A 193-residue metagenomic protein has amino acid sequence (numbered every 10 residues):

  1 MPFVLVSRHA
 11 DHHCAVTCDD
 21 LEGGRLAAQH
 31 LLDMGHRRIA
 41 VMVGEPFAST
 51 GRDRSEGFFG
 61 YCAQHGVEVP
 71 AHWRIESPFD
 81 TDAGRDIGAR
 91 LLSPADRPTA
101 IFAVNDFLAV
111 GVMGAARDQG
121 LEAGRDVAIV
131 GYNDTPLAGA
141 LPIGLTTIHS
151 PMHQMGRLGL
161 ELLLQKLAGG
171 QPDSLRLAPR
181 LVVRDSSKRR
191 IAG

Functional and structural regions predicted by a protein language model:
M1-G193: Bacterial carbohydrate/catabolite-sensing allosteric modules
